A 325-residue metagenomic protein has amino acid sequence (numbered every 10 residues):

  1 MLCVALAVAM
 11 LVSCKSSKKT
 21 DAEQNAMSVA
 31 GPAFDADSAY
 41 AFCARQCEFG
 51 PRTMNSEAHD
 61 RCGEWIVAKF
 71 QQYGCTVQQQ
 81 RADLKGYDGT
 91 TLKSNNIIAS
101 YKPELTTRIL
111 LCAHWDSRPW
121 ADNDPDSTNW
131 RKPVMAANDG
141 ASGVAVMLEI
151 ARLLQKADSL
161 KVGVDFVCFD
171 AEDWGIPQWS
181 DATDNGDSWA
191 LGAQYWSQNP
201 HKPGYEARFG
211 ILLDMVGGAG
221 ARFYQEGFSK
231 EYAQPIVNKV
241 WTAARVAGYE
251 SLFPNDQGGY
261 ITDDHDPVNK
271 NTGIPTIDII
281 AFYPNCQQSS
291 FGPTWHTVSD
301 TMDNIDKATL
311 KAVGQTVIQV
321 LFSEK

Functional and structural regions predicted by a protein language model:
M10-S13: C-terminal motif of bacterial Sec signal peptides marking the signal peptidase cleavage site
S16-C62, Y73, Q287-N304: N-terminal capping segment at the start of a domain
N25-A33, E48-E57, L84-Y87, N129-A141 (+5 more regions): Second-shell loop/turn segments in exported
S38-R45, R61, W65-Q72, S142-E149 (+7 more regions): Extracytoplasmic/secreted proteins, especially bacterial periplasmic and envelope-associated proteins
A44-E104: A non-catalytic alpha/beta surface segment that caps or lines the substrate-entry region of metallo-dependent hydrolase
R52-M54, D83-G86, P103-L105, W115-P119 (+4 more regions): Solvent-exposed loop/turn segments at secondary-structure junctions within structured extracellular/periplasmic domains
R81, T91, F209, V216-K325: Active-site-adjacent substrate-binding region of metalloamidase/peptidase-like peptide-processing proteins
R131-P235, Y260, D264: Acidic/histidine-rich catalytic neighborhood of metal-dependent amide-processing enzymes
